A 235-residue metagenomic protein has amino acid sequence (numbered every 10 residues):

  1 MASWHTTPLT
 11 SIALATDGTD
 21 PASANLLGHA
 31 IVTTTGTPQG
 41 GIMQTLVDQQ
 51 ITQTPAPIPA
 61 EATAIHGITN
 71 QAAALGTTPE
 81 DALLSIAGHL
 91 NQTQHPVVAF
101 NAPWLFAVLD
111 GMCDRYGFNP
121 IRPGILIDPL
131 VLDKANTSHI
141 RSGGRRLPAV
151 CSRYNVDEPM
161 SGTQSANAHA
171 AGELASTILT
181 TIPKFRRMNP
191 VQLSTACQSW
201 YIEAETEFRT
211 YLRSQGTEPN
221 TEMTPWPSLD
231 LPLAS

Functional and structural regions predicted by a protein language model:
M1-N25, T33-M43, Q71-S235: DEDD superfamily 3′-5′ metal-dependent exonuclease/proofreading module
L26-H29, V47: Short Gly/aromatic-enriched secondary-structure transition segments
A30, E61-A64, S85: Residue-level detector of alpha-helical secondary structure
I42-H66: Short, surface-exposed acidic-centric catalytic microdomains
